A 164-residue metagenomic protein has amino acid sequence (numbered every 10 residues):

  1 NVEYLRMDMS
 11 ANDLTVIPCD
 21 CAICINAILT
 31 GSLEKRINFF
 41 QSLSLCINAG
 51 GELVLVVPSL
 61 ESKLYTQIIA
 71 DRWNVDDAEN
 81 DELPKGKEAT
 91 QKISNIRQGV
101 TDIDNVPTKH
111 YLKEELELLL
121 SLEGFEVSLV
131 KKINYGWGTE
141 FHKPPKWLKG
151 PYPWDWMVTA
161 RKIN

Functional and structural regions predicted by a protein language model:
N1-A11: Conserved SAM-binding strand-loop segment of SAM-dependent methyltransferases
N12-A22: A short acidic, Gly/Pro-enriched loop at the edge of an enzyme's catalytic core that lines a small-molecule cofactor
D20-K35: A short SAM/SAH-binding and catalytic strip from SAM-dependent methyltransferases
G31, L55, V100-E115: Acceptor-substrate binding/catalytic loop of class I
I37-E52: A short glycine-rich, Lys/Arg-flanked "PGG" loop and its adjoining helix->strand segment in the class I
E52-G86: Conserved class I S-adenosyl-L-methionine
V106-G124, L129-V130: Short alpha-helix
E123, H142-N164: Core SAM-dependent methyltransferase catalytic element
